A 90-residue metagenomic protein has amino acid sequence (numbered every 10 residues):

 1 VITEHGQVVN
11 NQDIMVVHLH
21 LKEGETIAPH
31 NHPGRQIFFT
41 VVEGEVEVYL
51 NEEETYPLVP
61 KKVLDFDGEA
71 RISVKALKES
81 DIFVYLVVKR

Functional and structural regions predicted by a protein language model:
V1-A28, R35, V87: A short glycine-rich, His/Asp/Glu-containing loop-to-beta-strand
I14, E23, G34, E54 (+2 more regions): A generic "binding-loop/recognition-motif" signal
V17, T26-I27, G44-Y49, V63: Short beta-strand segments in beta-sandwich/barrel cores
H18, F38, E53-P57: Short, surface-exposed secondary-structure edge patches
G34-V46, N51: Glycine- and acidic-residue-biased ligand/ion/polar-headgroup-sensing regions
V42-E43, V59-P60, K78: A cytosolic small-molecule/anion-sensing beta-strand core signal
E52-E69: Short acidic-glycine-tyrosine-enriched beta hairpin
G68-R90: Ligand-binding loop in jelly-roll beta-barrel domains
